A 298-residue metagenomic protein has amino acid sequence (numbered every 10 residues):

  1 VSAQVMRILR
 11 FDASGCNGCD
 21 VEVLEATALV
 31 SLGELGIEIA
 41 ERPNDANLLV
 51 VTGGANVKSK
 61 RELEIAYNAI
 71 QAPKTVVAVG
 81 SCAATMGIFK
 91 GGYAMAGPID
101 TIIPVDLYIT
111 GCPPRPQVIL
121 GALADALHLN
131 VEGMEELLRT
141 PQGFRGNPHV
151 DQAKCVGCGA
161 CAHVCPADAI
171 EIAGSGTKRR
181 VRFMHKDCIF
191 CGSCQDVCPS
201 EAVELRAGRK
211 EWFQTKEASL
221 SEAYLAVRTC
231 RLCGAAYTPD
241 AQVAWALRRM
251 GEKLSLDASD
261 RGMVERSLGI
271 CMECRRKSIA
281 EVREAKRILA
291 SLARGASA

Functional and structural regions predicted by a protein language model:
V1-V30: A short, flexible N-terminal coil/short beta segment enriched in small residues
N17-A28, L35-T101, T110-P114, V118: Cofactor-cradling patches in redox/metallo enzymes
L48-V51, H185-E201, S221-A236, G262-K277: Short Fe-S-cluster ligation motifs
V79-C82, I99, D106, T110-Q142 (+1 more regions): Catalytic cores of enzyme domains
H128-T177, D187, G208-V243, C274-R276 (+1 more regions): Ferredoxin-type iron-sulfur electron-transfer modules and their immediate structural context
I170-E171, C194, V203-E204: Short hydrophobic beta-strand motif reused across regulatory alpha/beta modules
S175-H185, S219-Y224, A244-L268: Short linker/helix segments within small regulatory modules
G262-A298: Charged, low-complexity interaction segments
